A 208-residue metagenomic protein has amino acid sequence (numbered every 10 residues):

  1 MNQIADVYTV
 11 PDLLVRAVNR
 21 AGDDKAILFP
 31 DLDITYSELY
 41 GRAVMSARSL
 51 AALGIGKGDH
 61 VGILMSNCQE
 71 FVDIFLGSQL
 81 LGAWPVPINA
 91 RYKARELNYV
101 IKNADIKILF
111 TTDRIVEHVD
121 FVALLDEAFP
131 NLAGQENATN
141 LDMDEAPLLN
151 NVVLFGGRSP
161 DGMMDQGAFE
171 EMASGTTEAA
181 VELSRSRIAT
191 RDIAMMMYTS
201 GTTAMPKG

Functional and structural regions predicted by a protein language model:
N2-P11, V15, D23-C68, V72-L76 (+3 more regions): Conserved AMP-binding/adenylate-forming core of the ANL superfamily
V7, G22-D23, E145-L149, V153-Y198 (+1 more regions): Conserved pre-ATP/AMP-binding loop-to-beta segment of ANL
D23, L39, A83, I106 (+1 more regions): Short glycine/serine/threonine/alanine-rich loop segments
T35, G56, W84, M205-P206: Short coil/turn motifs that cap or connect alpha-helices
L53, A83-E171: Structural core segment of the AMP-binding/adenylate-forming
N89, T199-S200: Conserved phosphate-coupling serine/threonine residues in phosphotransfer and NTP-handling enzymes
